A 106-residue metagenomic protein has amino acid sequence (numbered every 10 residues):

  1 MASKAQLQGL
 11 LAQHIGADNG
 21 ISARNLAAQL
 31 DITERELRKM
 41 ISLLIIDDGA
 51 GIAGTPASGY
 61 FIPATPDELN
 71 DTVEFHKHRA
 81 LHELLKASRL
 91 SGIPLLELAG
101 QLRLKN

Functional and structural regions predicted by a protein language model:
M1-L10: Short alpha-helical segments that sit at the start of domains
A12, P63-E74: Conserved N-terminal glycine/acidic-rich loop preference
A12-D18, D47: Short helix-capping/hinge SLiMs at alpha-helix to coil transitions
S22-Q29: A short acidic, leucine-rich amphipathic alpha-helix
I32-L43: Short amphipathic alpha-helical interaction segments
I45-T55: A short, conserved structural fragment
A53-A64: Minor-groove-contacting beta-hairpin "wing" of winged helix-turn-helix DNA-binding domains
T72-N106: Long, low-complexity, charge-rich intrinsically disordered regions
